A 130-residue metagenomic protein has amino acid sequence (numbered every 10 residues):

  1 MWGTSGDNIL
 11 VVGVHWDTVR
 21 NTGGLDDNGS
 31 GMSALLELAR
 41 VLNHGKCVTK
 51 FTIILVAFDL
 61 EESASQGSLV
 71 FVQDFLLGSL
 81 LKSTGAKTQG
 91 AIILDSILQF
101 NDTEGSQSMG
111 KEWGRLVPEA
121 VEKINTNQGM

Functional and structural regions predicted by a protein language model:
M1-T22: Soluble metallo-hydrolase cores and metallopeptidase-like ectodomains found primarily in the secretory/periplasmic
T18-M130: Acidic/histidine-rich catalytic neighborhood of metal-dependent amide-processing enzymes
